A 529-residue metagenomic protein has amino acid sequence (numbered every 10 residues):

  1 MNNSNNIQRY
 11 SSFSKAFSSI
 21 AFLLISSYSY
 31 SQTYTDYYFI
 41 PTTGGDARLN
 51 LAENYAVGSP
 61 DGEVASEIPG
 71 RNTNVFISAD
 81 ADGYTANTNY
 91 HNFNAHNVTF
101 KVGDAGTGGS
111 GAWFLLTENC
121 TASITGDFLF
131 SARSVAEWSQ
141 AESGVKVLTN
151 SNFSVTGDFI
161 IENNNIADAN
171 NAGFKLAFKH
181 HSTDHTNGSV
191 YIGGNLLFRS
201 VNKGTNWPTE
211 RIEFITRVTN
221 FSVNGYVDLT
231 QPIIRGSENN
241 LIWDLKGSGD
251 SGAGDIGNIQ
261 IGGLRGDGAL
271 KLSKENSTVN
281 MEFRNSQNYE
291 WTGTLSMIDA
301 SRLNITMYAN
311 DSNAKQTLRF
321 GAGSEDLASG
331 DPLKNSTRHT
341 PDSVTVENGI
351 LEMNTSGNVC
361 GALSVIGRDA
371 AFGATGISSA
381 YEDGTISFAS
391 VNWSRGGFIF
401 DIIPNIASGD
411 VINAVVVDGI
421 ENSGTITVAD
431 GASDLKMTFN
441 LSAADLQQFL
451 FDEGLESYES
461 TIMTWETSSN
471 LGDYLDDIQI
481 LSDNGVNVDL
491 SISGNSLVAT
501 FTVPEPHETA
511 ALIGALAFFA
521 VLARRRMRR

Functional and structural regions predicted by a protein language model:
M1-F13, R528-R529: N-terminal secretory signal peptides that target proteins for export/translocation
S12-F22, E508-L512: Sec-dependent signal peptide recognition, specifically the positively charged N-region followed immediately by
S18-S27, A517: Bacterial N-terminal signal peptides
Y28-F153, N163-N171, S182, R211 (+3 more regions): Solvent-exposed adhesion/ligand-recognition segments of exported proteins
P41-T43, A47-N54, N72-F76, V98 (+8 more regions): Extracellular repeat-rich scaffold modules on cell surfaces
Y55, L264, G349, F398 (+3 more regions): Residue-level detector of buried hydrophobic side-chain packing in well-ordered secondary-structure elements
T278-E282, M353-E456: Extracellular beta-strand/loop-rich repeat segments of large surface/secreted proteins
E505-R524: A short, hydrophobic C-terminal helix/tail in secreted or cell-surface proteins
